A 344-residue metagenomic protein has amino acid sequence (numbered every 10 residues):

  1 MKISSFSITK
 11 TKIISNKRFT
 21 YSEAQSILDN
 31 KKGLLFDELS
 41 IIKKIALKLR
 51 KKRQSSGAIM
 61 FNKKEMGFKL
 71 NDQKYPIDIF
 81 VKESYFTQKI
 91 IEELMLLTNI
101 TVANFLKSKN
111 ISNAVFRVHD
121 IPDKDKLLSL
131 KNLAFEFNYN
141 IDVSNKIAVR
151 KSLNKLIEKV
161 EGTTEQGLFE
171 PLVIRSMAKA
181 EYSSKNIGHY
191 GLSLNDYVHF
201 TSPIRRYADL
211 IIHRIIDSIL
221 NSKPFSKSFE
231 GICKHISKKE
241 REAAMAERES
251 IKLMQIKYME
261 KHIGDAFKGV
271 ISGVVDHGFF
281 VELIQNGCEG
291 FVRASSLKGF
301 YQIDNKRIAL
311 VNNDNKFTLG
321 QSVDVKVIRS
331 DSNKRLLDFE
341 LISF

Functional and structural regions predicted by a protein language model:
M1-A309, G320-F344: Electropositive polyanion-binding surfaces
N312-D314, T318: C-terminal structured domains
